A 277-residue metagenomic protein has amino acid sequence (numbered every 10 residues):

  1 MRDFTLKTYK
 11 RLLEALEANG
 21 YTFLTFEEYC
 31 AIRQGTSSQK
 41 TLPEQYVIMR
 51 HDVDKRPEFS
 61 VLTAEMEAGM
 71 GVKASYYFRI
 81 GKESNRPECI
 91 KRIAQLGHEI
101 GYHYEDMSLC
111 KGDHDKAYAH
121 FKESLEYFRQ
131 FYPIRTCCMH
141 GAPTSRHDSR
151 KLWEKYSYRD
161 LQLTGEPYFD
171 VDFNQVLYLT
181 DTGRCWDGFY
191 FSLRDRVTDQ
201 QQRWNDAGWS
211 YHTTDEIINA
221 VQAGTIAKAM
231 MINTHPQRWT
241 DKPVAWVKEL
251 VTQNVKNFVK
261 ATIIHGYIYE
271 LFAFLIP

Functional and structural regions predicted by a protein language model:
M1-M49, R56-V61, E65-S75, N85 (+3 more regions): Terminal accessory/targeting
M49-R50, G101-H103: Short acidic/histidine-rich active-site segments
